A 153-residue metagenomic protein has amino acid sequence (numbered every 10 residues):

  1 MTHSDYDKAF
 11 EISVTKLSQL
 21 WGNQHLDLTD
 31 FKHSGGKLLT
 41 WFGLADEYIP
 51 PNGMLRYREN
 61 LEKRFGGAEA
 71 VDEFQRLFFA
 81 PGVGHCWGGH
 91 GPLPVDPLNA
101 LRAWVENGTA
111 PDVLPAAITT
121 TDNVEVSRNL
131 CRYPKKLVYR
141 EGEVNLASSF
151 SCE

Functional and structural regions predicted by a protein language model:
M1-E153: C-terminal His-loop and adjacent cap/lid subdomain of alpha/beta-hydrolase
